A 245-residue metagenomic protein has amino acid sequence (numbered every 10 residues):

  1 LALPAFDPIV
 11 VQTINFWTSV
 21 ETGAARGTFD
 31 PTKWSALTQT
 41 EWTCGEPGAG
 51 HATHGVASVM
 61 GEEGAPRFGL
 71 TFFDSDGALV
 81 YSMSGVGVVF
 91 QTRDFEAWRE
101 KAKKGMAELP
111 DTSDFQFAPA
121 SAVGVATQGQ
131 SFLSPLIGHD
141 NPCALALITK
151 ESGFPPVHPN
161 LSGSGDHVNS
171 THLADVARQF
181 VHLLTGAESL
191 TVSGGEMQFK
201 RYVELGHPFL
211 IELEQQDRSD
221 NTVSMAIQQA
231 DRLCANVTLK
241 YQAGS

Functional and structural regions predicted by a protein language model:
L1, G85-L161, D220, S245: Non-catalytic linker/capping segments at the edges of enzyme domains
L1-K33, N141-A187: Hot-dog-fold acyl-thioester-processing enzymes
L1-T13, A25-G77, V86: N-terminal accessory/assembly segment that mediates macromolecular interactions
T13-H54, R178-E214: Hydrophobic beta-strand-centered segment that forms part of the acyl-chain substrate-binding groove
P31-T32, A36-Q39, V56-V59, A126-G138 (+3 more regions): A structural signal for short, hydrophobic beta-strand segments that form beta-sheets in beta-rich/all-beta domains
G50-F117, Q215-S245: HotDog/MaoC-like acyl-thioester-processing domains
R67, P159, G163, N169 (+2 more regions): C-terminal beta-sandwich interaction modules and adjacent acidic, Ser/Thr/Pro/Gly-rich low-complexity tails used
